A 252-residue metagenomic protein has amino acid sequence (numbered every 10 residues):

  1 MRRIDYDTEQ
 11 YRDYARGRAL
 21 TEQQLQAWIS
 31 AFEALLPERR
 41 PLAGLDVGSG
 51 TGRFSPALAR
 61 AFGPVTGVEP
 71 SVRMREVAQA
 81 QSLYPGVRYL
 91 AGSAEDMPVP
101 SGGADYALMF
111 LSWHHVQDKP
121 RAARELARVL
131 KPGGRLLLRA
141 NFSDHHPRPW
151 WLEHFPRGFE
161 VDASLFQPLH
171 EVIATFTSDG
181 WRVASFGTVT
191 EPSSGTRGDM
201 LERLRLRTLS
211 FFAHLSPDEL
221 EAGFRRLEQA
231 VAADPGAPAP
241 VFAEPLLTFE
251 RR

Functional and structural regions predicted by a protein language model:
M1-R40, R53-A57, M74-V77, Q81: Conserved class I S-adenosyl-L-methionine
T21, T51, R182-R252: Conserved Class I S-adenosyl-L-methionine
L45-V47, T51-D96: Class I SAM-dependent methyltransferase SAM/SAH-binding core
L108: A conserved beta-strand element that flanks and buttresses the S-adenosyl-L-methionine
L111-S112: Short catalytic micro-motifs in class I SAM-dependent methyltransferases
P120-P132: A short glycine-rich, Lys/Arg-flanked "PGG" loop and its adjoining helix->strand segment in the class I
R135-S164: Conserved class I S-adenosyl-L-methionine
S164-D179: Short alpha-helix
